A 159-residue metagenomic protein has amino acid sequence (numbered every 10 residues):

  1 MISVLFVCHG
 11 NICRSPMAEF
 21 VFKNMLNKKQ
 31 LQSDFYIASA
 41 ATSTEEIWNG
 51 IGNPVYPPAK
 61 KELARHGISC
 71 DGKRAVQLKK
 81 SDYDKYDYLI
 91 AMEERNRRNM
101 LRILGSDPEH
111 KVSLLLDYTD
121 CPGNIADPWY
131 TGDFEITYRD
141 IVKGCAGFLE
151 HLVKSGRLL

Functional and structural regions predicted by a protein language model:
M1-D84, E150-L159: Conserved active-site segments centered on acidic
S15, E93-E94: Helix N-cap/beta->alpha junction signal
D82, Y88, E94-L159: Phosphate-binding/catalytic loops
